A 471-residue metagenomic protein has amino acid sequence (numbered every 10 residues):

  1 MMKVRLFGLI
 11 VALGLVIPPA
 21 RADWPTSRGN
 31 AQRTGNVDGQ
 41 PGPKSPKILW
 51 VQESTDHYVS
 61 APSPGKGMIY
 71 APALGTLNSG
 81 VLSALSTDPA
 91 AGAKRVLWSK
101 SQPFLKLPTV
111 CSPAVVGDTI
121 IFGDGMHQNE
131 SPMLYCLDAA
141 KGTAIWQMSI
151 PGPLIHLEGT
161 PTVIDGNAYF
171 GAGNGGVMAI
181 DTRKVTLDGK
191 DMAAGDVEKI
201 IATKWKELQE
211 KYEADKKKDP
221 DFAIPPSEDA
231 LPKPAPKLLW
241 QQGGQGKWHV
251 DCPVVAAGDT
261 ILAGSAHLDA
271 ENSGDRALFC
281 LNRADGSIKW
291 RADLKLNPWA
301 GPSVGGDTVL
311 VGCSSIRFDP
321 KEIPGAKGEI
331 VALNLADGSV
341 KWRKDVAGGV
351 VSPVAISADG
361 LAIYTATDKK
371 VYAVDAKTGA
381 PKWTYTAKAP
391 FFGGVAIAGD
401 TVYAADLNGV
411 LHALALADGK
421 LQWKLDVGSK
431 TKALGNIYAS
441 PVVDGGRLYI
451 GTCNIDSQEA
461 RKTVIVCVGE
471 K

Functional and structural regions predicted by a protein language model:
M1-G8: Bacterial N-terminal signal peptides that target proteins for export
G8-V16: Bacterial N-terminal signal peptides
I17-A22: Sec/Tat signal peptide C-region and signal peptidase I cleavage site
D23-A31, T55-S83, F104-Y135, M148 (+8 more regions): Repeat-blade elements of multi-bladed beta-propeller folds
G29-G39: Short, tryptophan-glycine- and acidic/Ser/Thr-enriched carbohydrate-recognition patches
V37-T55, K94-V96, L231-G244: A short helix->beta-strand "capping" segment at the edge of beta-propeller domains
L49, A93-L97, T143-Q147, D188 (+5 more regions): A structural motif specific to WD40 beta-propellers
S86-A91, D138-K141, T182-V185, N282-D285 (+4 more regions): Short loop/turn segments that connect beta-strands within beta-propeller blades
